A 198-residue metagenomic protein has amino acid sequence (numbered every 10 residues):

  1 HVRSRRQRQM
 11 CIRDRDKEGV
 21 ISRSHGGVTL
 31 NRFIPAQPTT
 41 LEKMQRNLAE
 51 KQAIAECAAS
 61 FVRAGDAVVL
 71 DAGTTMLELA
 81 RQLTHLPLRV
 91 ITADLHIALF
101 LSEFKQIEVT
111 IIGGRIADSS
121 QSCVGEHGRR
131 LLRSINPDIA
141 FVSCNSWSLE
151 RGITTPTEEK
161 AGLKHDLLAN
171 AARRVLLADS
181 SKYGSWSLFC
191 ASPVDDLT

Functional and structural regions predicted by a protein language model:
H1-I12: Single conserved hydrophobic/aromatic residue that forms the stacking wall/gate of nucleotide- or nucleobase-binding
R5, E18, Q45-Q52, E56 (+6 more regions): Electropositive phosphate-/nucleotide-binding environments in soluble metabolic enzymes
R6, H96-T198: Conserved phosphate- and dinucleotide-binding cores of soluble alpha/beta proteins, encompassing both enzyme active
R13-A72, A80-H85, R89, L95 (+1 more regions): HTH-adjacent hinge/linker in prokaryotic transcriptional regulators
